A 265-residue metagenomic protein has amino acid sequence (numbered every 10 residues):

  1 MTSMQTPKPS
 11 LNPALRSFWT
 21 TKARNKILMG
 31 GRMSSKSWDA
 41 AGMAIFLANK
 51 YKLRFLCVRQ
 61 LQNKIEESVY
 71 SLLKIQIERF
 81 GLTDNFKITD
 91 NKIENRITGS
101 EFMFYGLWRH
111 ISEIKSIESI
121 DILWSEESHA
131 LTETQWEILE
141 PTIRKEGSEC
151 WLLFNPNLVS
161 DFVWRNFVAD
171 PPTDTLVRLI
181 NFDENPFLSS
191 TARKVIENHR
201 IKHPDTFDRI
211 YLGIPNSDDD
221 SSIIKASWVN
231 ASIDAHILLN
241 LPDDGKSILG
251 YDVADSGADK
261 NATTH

Functional and structural regions predicted by a protein language model:
M1-R24: Pre-P-loop entry segment of helicase/translocase ATPase cores
A23-K92, W164-N166: Conserved P-loop
K64, A130, S256: Residues immediately C-terminal
K64-D121, P215: Inter-Walker segment of RecA-like/P-loop motor cores
W124-E127: Walker B catalytic acidic pair
A130-T206: ASCE P-loop NTPase helicase motor core
N185-Y251: ATPase catalytic-site recognition across NTP-hydrolyzing enzymes
D244, D255-A262: Short, flexible loop/turn motifs enriched in small residues
